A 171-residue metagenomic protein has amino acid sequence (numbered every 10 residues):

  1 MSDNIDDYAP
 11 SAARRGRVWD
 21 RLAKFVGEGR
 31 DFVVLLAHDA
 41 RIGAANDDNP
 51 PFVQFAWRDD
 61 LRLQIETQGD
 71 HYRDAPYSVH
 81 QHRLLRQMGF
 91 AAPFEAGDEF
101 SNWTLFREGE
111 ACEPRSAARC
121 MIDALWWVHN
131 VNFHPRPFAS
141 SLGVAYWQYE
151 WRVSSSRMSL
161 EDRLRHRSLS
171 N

Functional and structural regions predicted by a protein language model:
M1-N171: Structured alpha/beta or helical-core interaction and ligand-binding surfaces enriched in interleaved
